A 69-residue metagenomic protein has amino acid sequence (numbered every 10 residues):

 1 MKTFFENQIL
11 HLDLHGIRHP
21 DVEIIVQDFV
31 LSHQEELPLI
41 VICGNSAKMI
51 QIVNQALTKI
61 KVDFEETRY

Functional and structural regions predicted by a protein language model:
M1-Y69: Long, charged, low-complexity intrinsically disordered regions
